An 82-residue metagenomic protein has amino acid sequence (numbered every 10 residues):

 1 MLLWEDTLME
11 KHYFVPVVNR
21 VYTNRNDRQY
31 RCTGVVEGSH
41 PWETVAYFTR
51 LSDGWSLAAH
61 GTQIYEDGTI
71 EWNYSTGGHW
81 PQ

Functional and structural regions predicted by a protein language model:
L2-V17: Mixed-charge, Lys/Arg-rich low-complexity intrinsically disordered regions
K11-H12, S39, A59, G78: Intrinsically disordered, low-complexity cationic segments
Y13, Y22, T62-Q63: Short, exposed beta-strand/loop patches in secreted or surface proteins that constitute
V18-N26: Tryptophan-anchored aromatic micro-motifs
R28-Y30: Short, charged beta-turn/beta-strand-edge "cap" motif at the junction between a beta-strand and an adjacent loop
T33-G61: Basic/aromatic-rich interaction segments and small domains that mediate binding to polyanionic partners
D53-Q82: Intrinsically disordered, low-complexity, charged/polar segments
